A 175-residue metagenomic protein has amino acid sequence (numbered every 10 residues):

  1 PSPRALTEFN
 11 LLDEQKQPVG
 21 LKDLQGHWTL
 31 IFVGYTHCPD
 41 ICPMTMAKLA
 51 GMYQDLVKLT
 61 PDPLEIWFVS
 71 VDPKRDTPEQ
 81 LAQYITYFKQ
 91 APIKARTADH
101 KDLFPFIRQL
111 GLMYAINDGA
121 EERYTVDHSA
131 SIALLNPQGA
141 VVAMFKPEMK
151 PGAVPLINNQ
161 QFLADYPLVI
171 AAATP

Functional and structural regions predicted by a protein language model:
P1-D23, A47-K48: N-terminal "domain-start" segment that seeds a small globular fold
L6-T7, T29, S129-A130: Short loop/turn microsegments at loop-to-beta-strand junctions
G20-T45, L49: Short active-site neighborhood of thiol/selenol oxidoreductases, capturing the structured segment around
H27-W28, T45-F68, T86: Conserved helix-turn-beta segment immediately C-terminal to the redox Cys motif in thioredoxin-like folds
Q54-P61, T86-Q90, R108-L112, A140 (+2 more regions): Sec-exported extracytoplasmic/periplasmic mature domains
P61-D76, P92-K101: Thiol-based oxidoreductase modules, predominantly thioredoxin-like and allied folds used for disulfide exchange
A82-S129: Short, internal strand/loop/helix patches that form the active-site neighborhood or redox-interaction surface
E121-P175: Thiol-/selenol-based redox modules, centered on thioredoxin-like and closely related oxidoreductase domains
